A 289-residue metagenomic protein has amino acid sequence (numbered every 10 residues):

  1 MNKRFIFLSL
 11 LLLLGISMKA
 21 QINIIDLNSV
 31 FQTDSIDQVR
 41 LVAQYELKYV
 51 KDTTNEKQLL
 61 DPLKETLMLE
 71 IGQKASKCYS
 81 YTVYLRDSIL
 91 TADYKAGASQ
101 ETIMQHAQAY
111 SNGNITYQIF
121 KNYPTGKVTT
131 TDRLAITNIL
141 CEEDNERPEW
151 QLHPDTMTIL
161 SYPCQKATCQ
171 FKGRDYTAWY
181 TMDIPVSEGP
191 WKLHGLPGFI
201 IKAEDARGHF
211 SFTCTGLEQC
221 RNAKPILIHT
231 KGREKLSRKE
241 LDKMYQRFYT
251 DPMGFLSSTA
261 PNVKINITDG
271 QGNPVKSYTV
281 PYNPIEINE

Functional and structural regions predicted by a protein language model:
M1-F31: Bacterial Sec-dependent N-terminal signal peptides
I22-E289: Extended soluble regions of mature proteins
